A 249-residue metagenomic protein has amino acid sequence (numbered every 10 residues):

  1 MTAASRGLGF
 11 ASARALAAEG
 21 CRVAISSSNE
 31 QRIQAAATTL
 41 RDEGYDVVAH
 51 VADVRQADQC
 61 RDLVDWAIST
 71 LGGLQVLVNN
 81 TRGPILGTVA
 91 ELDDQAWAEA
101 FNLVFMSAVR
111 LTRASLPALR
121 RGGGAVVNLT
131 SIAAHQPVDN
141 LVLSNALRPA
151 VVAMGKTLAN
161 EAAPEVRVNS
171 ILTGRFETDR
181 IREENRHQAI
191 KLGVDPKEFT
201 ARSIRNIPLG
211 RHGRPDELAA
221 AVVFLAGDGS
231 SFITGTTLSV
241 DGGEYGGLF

Functional and structural regions predicted by a protein language model:
A3-G7: Conserved glycine-rich cofactor-binding loop
E30-Q31, V51-L63, D94: The beta1-alpha1 cofactor-binding region of Rossmann-like NAD(H)/NADP(H)-dependent oxidoreductases
L86, Q136, R211, V222-V223 (+1 more regions): Short C-terminal tail/terminal secondary-structure segment of NAD(P)H-dependent dehydrogenase/reductase domains
T88-V89, D93-F101, S203: Substrate-binding pocket helix/loop in short-chain dehydrogenase/reductase
T112, L147-R148, G155: Active-site helix of classical SDR
S131: Residue(s) in the substrate-gating loop at a strand-loop-helix junction that position the organic substrate next
A163-R167, I233-G235: Short, small/polar-rich loop/turn modules that mediate ligand/substrate recognition or access, typified
